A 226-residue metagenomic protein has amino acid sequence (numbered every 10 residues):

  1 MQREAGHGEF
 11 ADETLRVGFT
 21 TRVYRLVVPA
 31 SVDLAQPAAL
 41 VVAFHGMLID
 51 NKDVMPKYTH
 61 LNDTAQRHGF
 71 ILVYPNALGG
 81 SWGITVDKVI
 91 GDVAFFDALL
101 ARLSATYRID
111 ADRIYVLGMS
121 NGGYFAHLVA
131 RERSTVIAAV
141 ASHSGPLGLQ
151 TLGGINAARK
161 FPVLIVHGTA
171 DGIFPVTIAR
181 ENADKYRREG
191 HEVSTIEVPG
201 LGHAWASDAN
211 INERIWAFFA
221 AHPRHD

Functional and structural regions predicted by a protein language model:
M1-L40, D53, K88, L117-Y124 (+5 more regions): A domain-start/cap signature at the N-terminus of enzymes
A5, F10-V32, Q36-Y115, L128 (+1 more regions): Serine-hydrolase catalytic machinery in alpha/beta-hydrolase-like enzymes
N76-G79, P146, L201: Short beta-to-alpha linker loops that shape the active-site pocket of alpha/beta-hydrolase fold enzymes
A158-V163, E189-E192: Short, proline-enriched alpha-helix->beta-strand connector loops that line the catalytic pocket of alpha/beta-hydrolase
L164-H167, D171: Short beta-strand/loop motif that positions the catalytic acidic residue of the alpha/beta-hydrolase fold
G172-I178: Conserved alpha/beta-hydrolase "acid-adjacent" motif
V198-W205: Histidine-bearing beta->alpha loop at or near hydrolase active sites
